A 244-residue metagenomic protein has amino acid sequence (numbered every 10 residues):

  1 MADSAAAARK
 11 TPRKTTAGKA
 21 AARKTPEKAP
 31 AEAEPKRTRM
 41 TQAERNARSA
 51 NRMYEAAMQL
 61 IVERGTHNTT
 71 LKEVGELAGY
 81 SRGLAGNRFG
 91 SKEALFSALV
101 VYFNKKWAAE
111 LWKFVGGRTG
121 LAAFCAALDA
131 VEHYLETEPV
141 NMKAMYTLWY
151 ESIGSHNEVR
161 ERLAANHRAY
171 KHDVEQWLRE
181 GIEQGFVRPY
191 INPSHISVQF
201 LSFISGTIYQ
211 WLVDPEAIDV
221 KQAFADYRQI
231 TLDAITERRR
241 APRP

Functional and structural regions predicted by a protein language model:
M1-R48, R239-P244: N-terminal intrinsically disordered/low-complexity leader segments
A2, R52, A56, L60-A94 (+1 more regions): Helix-turn-helix
E63-H67, E138, Q184: Short coil/turn segments at alpha/beta junctions that flank glycine-rich nucleotide-binding fingerprints
A98, W112-K143, P193-F200, F224 (+1 more regions): Hydrophobic alpha-helical connector segments
V101-W107: Short, basic, alpha-helical segments at the C-terminal edge of helix-turn-helix-like DNA-binding modules
A108, W112, T137, N157-Q184 (+1 more regions): Amphipathic alpha-helical packing segments from all-alpha helical-bundle domains
A123, T137-E161: Amphipathic alpha-helical segments used for helix-helix packing
R160-A164, I182-I230, R238-P244: Hydrophobic/aromatic-rich alpha-helical bundle segments in the mid-to-C-terminal region
